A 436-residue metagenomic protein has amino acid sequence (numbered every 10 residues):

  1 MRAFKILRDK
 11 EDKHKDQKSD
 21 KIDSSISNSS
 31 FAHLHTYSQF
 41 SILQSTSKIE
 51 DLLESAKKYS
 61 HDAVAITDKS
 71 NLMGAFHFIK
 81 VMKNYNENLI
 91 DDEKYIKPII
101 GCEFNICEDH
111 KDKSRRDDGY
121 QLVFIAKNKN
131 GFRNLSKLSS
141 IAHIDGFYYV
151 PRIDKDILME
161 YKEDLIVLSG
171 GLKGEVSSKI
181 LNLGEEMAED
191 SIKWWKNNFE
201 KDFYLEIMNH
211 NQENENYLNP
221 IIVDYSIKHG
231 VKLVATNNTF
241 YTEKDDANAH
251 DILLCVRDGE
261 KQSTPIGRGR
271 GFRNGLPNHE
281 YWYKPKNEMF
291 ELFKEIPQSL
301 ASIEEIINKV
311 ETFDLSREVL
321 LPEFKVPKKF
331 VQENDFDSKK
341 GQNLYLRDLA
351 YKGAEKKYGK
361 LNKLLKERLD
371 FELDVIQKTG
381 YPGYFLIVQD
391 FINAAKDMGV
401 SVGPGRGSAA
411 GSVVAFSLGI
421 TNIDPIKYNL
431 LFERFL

Functional and structural regions predicted by a protein language model:
M1-A63, K69-H210, N214-G230, A247-L253 (+3 more regions): Extended substrate/RNA-proximal surfaces in nucleic-acid metabolism proteins
A3-S30, L34, V176, D224 (+3 more regions): Non-catalytic structural connector segments
I66-L72, I207-N214, Y241, E323-V326 (+2 more regions): Conserved short loop/turn motifs at secondary-structure junctions
N130-G131, G170, V234-T242, V400-N422: Conserved phosphate/anionic-ligand binding catalytic regions in large, soluble enzymes, centered on
N248-K261, T421-N422, I426: Conserved, well-ordered active-site substructure
R268-F272, P285-N287, Q342: Acidic, glycine-enriched active-site microenvironments
N274, N278-L292: Short beta-alpha connecting loops at secondary-structure transitions that line or flank enzyme active sites
V414-L436: Catalytic or ion-translocation cores adjacent to nucleophile or general acid/base/metal-coordination motifs in diverse
